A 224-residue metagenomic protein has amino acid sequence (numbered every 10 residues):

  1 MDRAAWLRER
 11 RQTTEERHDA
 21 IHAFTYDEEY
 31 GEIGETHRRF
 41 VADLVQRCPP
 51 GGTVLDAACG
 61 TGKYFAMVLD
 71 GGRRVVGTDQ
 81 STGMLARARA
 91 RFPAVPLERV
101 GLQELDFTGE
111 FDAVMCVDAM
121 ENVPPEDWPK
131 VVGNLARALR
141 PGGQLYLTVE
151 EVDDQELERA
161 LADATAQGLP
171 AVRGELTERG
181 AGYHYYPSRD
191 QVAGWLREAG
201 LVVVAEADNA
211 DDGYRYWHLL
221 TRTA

Functional and structural regions predicted by a protein language model:
M1-T53, G60-G109, K130, N134 (+1 more regions): Class I (Rossmann-like) S-adenosyl-L-methionine-dependent methyltransferase catalytic domain, capturing the SAM-binding
E29, N122-V123: Residues that scaffold the ATP/ADP-binding catalytic core of kinase and kinase-like folds
D112: Conserved acidic residues
M115: A conserved beta-strand element that flanks and buttresses the S-adenosyl-L-methionine
D118-A119: Short catalytic micro-motifs in class I SAM-dependent methyltransferases
V123-P125, L139-R140: Helix-to-beta-strand junctions that scaffold the AdoMet/dcAdoMet cofactor pocket in Class I SAM-dependent enzymes
